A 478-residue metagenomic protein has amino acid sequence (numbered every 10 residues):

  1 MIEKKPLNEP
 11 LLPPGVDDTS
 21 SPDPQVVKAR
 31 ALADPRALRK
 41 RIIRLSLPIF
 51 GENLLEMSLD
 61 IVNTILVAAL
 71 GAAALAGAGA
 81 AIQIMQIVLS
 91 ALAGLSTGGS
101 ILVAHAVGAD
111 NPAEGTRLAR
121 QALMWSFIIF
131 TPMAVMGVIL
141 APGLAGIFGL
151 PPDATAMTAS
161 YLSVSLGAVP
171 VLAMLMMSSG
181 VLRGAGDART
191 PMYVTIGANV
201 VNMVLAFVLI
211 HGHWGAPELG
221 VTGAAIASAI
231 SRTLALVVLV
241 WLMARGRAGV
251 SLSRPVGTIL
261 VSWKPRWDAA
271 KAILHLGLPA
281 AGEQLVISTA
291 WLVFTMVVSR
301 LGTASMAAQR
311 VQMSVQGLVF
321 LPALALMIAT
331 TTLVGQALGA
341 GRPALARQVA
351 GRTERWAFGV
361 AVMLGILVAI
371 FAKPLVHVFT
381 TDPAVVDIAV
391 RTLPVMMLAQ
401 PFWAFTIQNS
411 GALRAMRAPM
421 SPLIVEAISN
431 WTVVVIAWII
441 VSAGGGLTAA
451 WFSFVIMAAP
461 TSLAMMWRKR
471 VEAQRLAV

Functional and structural regions predicted by a protein language model:
M1-S46, V103-P170, V201, A216-L278 (+2 more regions): Short alpha-helical transmembrane segments in multi-pass integral membrane proteins
A33-I65, A69-L70, Q86-G98, L102 (+7 more regions): N-terminal transmembrane alpha-helices
R44-N63, V164, A198, S231-A235 (+3 more regions): Transmembrane helical elements of multi-pass membrane transporters/channels
L54, S58-A76, A145-P152, V208-L219 (+4 more regions): Helix-terminus/linker motif at the lipid-water interface of multi-pass membrane proteins
V67-A68, A104, A145, R183 (+8 more regions): Helix-capping/transition residues at the boundaries of transmembrane alpha-helices and the short helical linkers
A72-Q83, A159-L162, A225, T303-L318 (+2 more regions): Small-residue hotspots at the loop-to-helix junctions and early N-terminal turns of transmembrane alpha-helices
L75-V135, L172-P191, A308-A372, W403-V425: Small-residue-rich hydrophobic transmembrane alpha-helices
S96, V164-R183, P191-N199, A224-V240 (+4 more regions): Short runs within selected transmembrane alpha-helices of multi-pass transporters and secretion channels
